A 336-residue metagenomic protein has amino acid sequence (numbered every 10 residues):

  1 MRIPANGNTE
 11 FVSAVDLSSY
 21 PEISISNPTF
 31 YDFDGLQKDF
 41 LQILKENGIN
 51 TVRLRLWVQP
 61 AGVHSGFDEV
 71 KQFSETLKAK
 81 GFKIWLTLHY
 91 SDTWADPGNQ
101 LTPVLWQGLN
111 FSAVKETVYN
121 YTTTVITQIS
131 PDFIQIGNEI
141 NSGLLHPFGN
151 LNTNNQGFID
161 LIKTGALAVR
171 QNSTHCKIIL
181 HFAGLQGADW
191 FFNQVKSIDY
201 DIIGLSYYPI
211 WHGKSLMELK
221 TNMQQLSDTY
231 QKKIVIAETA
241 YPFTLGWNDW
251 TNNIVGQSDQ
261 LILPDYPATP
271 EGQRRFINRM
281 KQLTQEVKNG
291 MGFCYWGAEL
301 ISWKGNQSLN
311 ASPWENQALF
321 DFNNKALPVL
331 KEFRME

Functional and structural regions predicted by a protein language model:
M1-T9: Bacterial Sec-dependent N-terminal signal peptides
N8-Q72, T76-K78, W94-T117, G204 (+1 more regions): N-terminal substrate-binding region of glycoside hydrolase catalytic domains
F11-L17, V52-L54, I84-L88, D132-I136 (+4 more regions): Hydrophobic faces of well-ordered beta-strands that scaffold small-molecule active sites in alpha/beta enzyme cores
L17-Y20, W57-Q59, T87-T93, E139-N141 (+4 more regions): Active-site beta-loop-alpha junctions enriched in small/polar residues
S26-T29, G246-R279, L283, V287-G290 (+1 more regions): Aromatic-rich peripheral "rim/lid" segments of glycoside hydrolase catalytic domains that contact and position glycan
N27-K45, K115-V125, Q186-K196, F276-M280: Short, acidic/polar
F40-L41, D160, S173-K177, W190-L261 (+3 more regions): Glycoside hydrolase catalytic-domain groove-lining segments
G66-K71, E75, D96-I198, H212-T221 (+3 more regions): Active-site cleft segment of glycoside hydrolase catalytic domains centered on the general acid/base Glu
